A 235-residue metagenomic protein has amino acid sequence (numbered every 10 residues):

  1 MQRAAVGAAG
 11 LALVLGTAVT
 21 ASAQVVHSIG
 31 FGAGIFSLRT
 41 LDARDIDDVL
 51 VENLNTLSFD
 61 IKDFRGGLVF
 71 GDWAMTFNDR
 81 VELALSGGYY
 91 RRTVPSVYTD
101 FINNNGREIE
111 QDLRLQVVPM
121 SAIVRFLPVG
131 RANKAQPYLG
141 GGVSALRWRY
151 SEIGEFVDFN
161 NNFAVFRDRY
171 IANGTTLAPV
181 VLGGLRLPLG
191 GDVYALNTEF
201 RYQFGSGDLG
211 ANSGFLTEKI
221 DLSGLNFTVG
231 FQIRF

Functional and structural regions predicted by a protein language model:
M1-V26: Cleavable N-terminal export/targeting peptides
A21-M75, R234: Short glycine/proline- and aromatic-enriched beta-strand/turn motifs that initiate or cap beta-hairpins
Q24, I35-S37, D72-F159, G190 (+2 more regions): Gram-negative (and chloroplast) outer-membrane scaffold detector with strong preference for beta-barrel transmembrane
V25, D63-V69, R114-M120, A135 (+2 more regions): Residues that define the transmembrane beta-barrel architecture of outer-membrane proteins
L41-D60, R91-V117, R147-T175, S206-D221: Flexible, solvent-exposed loop segments that connect beta-strands
R44, S58, R92-V94, V181 (+1 more regions): Predominantly the C-terminal beta-signal and adjacent terminal strand-loop region of outer-membrane beta-barrel
L139-A145, T175, P179-L185, F200-Y202: Hydrophobic alpha-helical segments of small multi-pass membrane proteins
